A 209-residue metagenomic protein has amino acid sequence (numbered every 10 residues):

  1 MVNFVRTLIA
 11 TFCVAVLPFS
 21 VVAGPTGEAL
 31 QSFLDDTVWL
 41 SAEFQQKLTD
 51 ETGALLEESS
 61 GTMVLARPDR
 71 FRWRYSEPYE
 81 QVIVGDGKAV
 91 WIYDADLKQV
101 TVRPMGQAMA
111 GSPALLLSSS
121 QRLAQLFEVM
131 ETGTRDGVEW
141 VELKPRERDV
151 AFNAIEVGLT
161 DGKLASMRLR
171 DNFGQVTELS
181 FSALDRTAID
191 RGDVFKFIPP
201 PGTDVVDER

Functional and structural regions predicted by a protein language model:
M1-V5: N-terminal secretory signal peptides that target proteins for export/translocation
I9-S20: Bacterial N-terminal signal peptides
G24-D50, A54-L56, V84, I92-N153 (+1 more regions): Flexible, processing/modification-adjacent segments and terminal tails in exported/periplasmic/extracellular proteins
L48, L65-R67, D161: Beta-strand elements of well-folded, non-transmembrane domains
E58-S60: Low-complexity, intrinsically disordered segments exposed to solvent
T62-G111, T177-E178: An acidic-aromatic
T101, A124-E128, T134-R209: Gly/Pro-enriched, hydrophobic low-complexity segments that function as extracytoplasmic propeptides/linkers
